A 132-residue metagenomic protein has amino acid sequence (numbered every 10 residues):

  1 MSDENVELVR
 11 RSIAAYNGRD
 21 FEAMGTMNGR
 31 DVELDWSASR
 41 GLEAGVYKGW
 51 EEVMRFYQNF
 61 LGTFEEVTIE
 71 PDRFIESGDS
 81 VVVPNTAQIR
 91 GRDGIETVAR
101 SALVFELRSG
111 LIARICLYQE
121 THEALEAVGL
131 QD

Functional and structural regions predicted by a protein language model:
M1-E4, M54-D132: A beta-strand edge to alpha-helix "cap/lid" segment located at domain peripheries
M1-R30, L111, A127-D132: Short, low-complexity N-terminal intrinsically disordered segments enriched in polar/charged residues
V9-S12, A23-G25, V32, G49 (+4 more regions): Hydrophobic pocket/interface hotspot
A23-D79: A solvent-exposed, acidic/Ser-Thr-rich amphipathic alpha-helical stretch
